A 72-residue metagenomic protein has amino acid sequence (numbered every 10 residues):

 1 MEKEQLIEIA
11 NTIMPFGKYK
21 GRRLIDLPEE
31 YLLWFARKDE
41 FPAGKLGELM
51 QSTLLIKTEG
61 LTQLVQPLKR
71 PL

Functional and structural regions predicted by a protein language model:
M1-L72: DEDD superfamily 3′-5′ metal-dependent exonuclease/proofreading module
